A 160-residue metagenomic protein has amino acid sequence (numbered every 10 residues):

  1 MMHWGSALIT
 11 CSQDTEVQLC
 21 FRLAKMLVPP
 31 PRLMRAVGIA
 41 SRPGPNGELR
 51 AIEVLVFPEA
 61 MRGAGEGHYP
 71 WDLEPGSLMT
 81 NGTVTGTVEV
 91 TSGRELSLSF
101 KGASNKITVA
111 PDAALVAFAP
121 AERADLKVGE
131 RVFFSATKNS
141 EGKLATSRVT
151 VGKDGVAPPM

Functional and structural regions predicted by a protein language model:
M1-D14, Q18-M160: Short, flexible, surface-exposed loop segments at domain boundaries
